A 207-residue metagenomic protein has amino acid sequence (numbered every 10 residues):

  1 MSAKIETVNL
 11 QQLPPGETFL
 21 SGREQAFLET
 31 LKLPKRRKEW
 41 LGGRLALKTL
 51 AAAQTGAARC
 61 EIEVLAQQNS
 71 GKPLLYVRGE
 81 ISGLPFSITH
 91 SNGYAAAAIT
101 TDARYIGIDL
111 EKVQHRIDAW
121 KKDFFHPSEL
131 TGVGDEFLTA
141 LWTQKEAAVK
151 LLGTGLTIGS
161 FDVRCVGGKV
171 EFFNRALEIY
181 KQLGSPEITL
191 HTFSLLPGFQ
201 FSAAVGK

Functional and structural regions predicted by a protein language model:
M1-K207: Core catalytic alpha/beta fold that binds nucleotide/phospho-ligands
